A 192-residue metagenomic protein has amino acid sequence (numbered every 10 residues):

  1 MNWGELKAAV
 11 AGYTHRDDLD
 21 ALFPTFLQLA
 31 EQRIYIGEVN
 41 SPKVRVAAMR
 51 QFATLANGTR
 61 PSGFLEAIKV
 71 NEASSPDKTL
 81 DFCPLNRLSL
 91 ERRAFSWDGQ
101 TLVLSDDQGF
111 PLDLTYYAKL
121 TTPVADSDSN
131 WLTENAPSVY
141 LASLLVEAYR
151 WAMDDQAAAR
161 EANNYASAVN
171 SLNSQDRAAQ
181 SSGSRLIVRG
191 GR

Functional and structural regions predicted by a protein language model:
M1-R192: Glycine-enriched, solvent-exposed interface loops adjoining structured elements
